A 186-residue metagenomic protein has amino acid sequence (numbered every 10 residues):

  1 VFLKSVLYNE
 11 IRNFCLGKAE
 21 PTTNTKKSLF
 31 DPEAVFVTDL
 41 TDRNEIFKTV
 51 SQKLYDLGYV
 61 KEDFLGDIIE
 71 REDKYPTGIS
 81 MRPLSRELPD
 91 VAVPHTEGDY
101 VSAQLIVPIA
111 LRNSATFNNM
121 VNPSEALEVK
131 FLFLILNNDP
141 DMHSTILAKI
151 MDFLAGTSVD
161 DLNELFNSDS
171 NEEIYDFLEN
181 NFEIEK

Functional and structural regions predicted by a protein language model:
V1-K186: Cytosolic covalent-transfer regions centered on His/Cys nucleophiles that carry phosphoryl or persulfide groups
